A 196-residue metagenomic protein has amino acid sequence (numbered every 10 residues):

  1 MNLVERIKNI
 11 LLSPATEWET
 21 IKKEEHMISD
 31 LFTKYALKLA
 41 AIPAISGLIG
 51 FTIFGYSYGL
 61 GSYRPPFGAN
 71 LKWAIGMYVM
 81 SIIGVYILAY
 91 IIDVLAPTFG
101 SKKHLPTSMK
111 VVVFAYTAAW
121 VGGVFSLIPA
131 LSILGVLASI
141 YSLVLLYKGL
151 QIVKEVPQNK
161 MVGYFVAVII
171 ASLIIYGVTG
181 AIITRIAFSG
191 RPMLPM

Functional and structural regions predicted by a protein language model:
M1-E5, M193-M196: Low-complexity, intrinsically disordered extramembrane tails and loops of integral membrane proteins
N2-G100: Selected alpha-helical membrane-embedding segments in polytopic membrane proteins
E5, E25, A36, K103 (+3 more regions): Solvent-exposed, flexible loop/coil residues
E24, L31-F32, Y58, V112 (+3 more regions): Flexible domain-boundary/linker segments
M27, K34, K38, S46 (+6 more regions): Functionally constrained cores in energy, signaling, and assembly domains
S46-S81, G123-S139, Y176-M196: Membrane-helix interface segments in multi-pass membrane proteins
I92-V178: Hydrophobic alpha-helical transmembrane segments and adjacent short intramembrane/lumenal linkers of inner/organellar
